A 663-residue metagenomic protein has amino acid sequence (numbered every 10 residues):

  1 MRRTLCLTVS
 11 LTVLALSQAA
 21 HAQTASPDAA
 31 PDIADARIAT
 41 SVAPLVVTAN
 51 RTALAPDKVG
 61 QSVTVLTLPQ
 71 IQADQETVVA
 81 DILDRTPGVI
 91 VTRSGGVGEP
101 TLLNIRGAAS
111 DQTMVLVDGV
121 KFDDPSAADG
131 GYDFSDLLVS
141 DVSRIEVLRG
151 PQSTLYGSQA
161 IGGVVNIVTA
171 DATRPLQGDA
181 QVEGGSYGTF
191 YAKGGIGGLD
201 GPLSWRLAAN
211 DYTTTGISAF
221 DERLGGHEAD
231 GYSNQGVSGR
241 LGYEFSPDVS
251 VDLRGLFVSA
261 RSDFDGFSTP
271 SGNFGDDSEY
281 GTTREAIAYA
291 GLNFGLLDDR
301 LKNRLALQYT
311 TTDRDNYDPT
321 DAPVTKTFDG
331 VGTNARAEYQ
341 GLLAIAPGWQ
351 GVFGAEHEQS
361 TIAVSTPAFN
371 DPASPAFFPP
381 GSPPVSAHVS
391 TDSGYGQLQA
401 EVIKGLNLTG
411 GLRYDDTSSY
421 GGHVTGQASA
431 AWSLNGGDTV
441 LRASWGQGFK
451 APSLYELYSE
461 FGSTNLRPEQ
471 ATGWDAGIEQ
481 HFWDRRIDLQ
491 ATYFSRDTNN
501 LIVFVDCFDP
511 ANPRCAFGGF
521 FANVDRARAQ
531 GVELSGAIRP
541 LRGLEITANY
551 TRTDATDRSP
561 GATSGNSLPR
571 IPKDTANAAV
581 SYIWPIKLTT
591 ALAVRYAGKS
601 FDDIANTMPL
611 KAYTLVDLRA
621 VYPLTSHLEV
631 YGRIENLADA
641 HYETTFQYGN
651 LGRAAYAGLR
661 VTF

Functional and structural regions predicted by a protein language model:
M1-E76, A80-T86, Y243, A288 (+1 more regions): N-terminal Sec signal peptide and the immediately downstream disordered periplasmic leader that contains the TonB box
R2, C6-T8, G197-D200, A208 (+3 more regions): Conserved C-terminal beta-signal and adjacent last beta-strands/turns of outer-membrane beta-barrel proteins
T48, A80, D84-K121, S143: Extracytoplasmic beta-strand/coil segments of soluble accessory domains associated with Gram-negative outer-membrane
V79-I82, P100-N104, T113-L116, Y132-L137 (+3 more regions): N-terminal periplasmic accessory domains that precede and gate Gram-negative outer-membrane beta-barrel machines
K121-R149: Short acidic/polar hinge/loop motifs at secondary-structure boundaries that mediate gating or recognition
S153-T154, N166, T173-P175, E183 (+1 more regions): Periplasmic-side early beta-strands and strand-to-turn transitions of outer-membrane beta-barrels
L203, N210, R300-D318, Q359-A363 (+3 more regions): Membrane-embedded beta-barrel scaffold of Gram-negative outer-membrane proteins
E401-L408, S495-D497, A522-D603, A638: Gram-negative outer-membrane beta-barrel transporters
